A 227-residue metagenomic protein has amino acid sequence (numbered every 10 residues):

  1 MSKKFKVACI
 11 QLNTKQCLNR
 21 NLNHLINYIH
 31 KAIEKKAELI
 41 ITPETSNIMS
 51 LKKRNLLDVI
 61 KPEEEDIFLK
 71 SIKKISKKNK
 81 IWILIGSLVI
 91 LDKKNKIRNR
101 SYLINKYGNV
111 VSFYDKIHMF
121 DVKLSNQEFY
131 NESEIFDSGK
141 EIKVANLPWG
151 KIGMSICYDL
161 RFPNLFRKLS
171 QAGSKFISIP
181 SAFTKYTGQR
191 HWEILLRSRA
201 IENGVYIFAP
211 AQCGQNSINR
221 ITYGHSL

Functional and structural regions predicted by a protein language model:
S2-A8: Extreme N-terminal starter segment of soluble prokaryotic enzymes
K6, R100, H225: Conserved beta-strand and immediately adjacent loop positions that scaffold enzyme active sites
C9-Q11, A37-V59, I179-P180: Short, conserved active-site loops that position catalytic residues or coordinate cofactors/metal ions across diverse
R20-K31, L160-R167: Short, acidic/polar
N23-L39, I67-W82: A short, N-terminal amphipathic alpha-helix
D58-K70, F129-F136: A short acidic, glycine-rich active-site loop that binds or catalyzes chemistry on phosphate/adenosine moieties
E63-L84, K151, C157-L227: CN hydrolase (nitrilase-like) catalytic-core segments centered on the catalytic cysteine and neighboring Lys/Glu
D92-A172, K185-L195: Active-site catalytic loop in hydrolytic enzyme cores
